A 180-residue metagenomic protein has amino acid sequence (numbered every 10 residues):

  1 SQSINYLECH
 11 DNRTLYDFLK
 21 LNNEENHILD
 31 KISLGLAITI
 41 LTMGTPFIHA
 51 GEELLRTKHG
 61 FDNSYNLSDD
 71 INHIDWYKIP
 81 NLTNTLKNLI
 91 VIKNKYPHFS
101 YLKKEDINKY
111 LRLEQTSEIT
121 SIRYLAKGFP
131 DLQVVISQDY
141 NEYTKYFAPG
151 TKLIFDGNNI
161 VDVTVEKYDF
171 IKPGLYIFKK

Functional and structural regions predicted by a protein language model:
S1-N26: Alpha-amylase-like alpha-glycosidases and glucanotransferases acting on alpha-linked glucans and related
N26-L29, I38-I48, E52-K180: Carbohydrate-interacting/catalytic domains
